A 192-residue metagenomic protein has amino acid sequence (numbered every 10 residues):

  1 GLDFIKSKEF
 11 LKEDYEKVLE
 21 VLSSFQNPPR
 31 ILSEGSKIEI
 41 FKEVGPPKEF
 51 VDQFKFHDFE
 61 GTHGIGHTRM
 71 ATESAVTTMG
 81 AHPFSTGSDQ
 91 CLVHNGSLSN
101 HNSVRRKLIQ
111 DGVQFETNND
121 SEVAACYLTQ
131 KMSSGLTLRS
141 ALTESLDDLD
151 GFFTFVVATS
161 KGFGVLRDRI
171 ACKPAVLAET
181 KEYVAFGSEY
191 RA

Functional and structural regions predicted by a protein language model:
G1-A192: Conserved short alpha-helical segments that host acidic/polar catalytic motifs at enzyme active sites
